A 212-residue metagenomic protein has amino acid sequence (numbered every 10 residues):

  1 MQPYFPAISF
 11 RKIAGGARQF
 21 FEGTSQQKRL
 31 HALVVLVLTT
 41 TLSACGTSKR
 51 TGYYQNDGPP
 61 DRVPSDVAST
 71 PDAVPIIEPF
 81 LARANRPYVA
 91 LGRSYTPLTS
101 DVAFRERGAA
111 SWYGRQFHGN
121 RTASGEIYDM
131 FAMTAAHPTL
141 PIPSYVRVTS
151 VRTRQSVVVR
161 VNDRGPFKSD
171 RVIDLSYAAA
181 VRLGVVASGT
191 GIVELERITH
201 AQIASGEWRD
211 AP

Functional and structural regions predicted by a protein language model:
M1-S43: Sec-dependent bacterial lipoprotein signal peptides
Q2-P6, C45-P212: Secreted/periplasmic proteins
